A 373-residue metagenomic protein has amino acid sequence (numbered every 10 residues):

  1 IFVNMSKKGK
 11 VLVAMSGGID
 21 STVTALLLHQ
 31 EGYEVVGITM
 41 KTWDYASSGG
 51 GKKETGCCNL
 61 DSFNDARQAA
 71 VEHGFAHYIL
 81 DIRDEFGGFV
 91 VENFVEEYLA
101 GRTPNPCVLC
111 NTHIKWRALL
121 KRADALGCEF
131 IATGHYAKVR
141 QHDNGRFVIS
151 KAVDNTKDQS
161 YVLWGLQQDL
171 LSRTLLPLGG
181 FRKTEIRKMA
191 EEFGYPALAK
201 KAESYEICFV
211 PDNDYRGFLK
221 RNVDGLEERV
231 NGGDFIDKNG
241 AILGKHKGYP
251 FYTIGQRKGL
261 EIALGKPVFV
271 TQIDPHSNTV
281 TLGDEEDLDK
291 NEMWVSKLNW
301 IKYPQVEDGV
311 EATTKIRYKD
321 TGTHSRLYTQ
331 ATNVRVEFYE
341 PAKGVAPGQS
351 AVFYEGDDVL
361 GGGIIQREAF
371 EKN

Functional and structural regions predicted by a protein language model:
I1-F2, G240: Short, contiguous, well-ordered secondary-structure segments
F2-W164, L175, K183-E185, E191: ATP-dependent adenylation/nucleotidyltransferase module used to activate substrates
A132-N373: AMP-forming adenylation/ATP pyrophosphatase catalytic core
